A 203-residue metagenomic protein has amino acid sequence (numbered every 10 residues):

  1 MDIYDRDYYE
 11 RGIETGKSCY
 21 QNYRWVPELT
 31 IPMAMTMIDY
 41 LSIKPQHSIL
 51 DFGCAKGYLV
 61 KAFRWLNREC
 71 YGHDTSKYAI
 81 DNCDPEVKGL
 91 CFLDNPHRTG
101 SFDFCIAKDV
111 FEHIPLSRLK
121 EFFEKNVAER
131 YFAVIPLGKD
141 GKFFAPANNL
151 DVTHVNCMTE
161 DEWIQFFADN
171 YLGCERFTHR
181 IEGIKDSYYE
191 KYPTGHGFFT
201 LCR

Functional and structural regions predicted by a protein language model:
M1-K108, S117-N126, L150-N156, E160-E162 (+2 more regions): Conserved N-terminal segment of class I S-adenosyl-L-methionine
I114: Catalytic P-loop NTPase motifs of RecA-like helicase/translocase cores
V127-F132: Short glycine-dipeptide loop
A133-N156: Short, glycine-/aromatic-enriched active-site segment of Class I SAM-dependent methyltransferases
